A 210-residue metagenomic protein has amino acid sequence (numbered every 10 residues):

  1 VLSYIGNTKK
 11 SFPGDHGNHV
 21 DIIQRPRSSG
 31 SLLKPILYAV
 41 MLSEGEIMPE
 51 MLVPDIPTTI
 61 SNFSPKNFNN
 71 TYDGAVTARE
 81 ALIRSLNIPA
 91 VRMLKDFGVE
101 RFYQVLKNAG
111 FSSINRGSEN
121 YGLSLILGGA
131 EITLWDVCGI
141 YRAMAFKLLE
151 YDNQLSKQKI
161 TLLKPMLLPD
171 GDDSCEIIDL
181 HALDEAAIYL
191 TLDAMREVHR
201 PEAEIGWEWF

Functional and structural regions predicted by a protein language model:
V1-S28, L33, T133-F210: A penicillin-recognizing enzyme superfamily signal
L2, S11-G17, P26-S31, P35 (+8 more regions): Conserved structured core elements
L2-Y4, L52, R92-M93, Q104-V105 (+3 more regions): Structural recognition of the beta-strand scaffold that forms the well-ordered cores of secreted hydrolase catalytic
S11-F12, S43-M51, S112-N115, F146-D152: Secondary-structure transition/capping motifs at alpha-helix termini and the adjoining loop/turn into the next element
R25-P26, I47-F102, F146, P165-E197: Conserved catalytic neighborhood of penicillin-recognizing serine enzymes
L32-M41, A81, L106, I140 (+1 more regions): Residue-level preference for non-acidic, small/hydrophobic
V40-G45, D96, N108, A143-K147: Active-site catalytic microenvironments for nucleophilic, acid-base chemistry
S64-N67, G98-G139, Q154-L155: Mid-domain, small-residue-enriched loop/turn segments at the edges of structured enzyme/sensor domains
